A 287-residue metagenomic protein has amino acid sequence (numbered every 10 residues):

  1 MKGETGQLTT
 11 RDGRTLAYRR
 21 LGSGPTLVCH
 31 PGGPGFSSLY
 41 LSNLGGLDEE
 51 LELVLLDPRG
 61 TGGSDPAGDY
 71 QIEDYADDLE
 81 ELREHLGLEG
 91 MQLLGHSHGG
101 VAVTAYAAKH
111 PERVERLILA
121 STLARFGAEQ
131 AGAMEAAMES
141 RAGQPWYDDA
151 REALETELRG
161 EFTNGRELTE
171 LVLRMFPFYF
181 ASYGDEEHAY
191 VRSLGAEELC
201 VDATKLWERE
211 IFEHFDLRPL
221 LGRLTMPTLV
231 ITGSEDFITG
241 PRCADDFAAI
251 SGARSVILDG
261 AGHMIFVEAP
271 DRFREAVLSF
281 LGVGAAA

Functional and structural regions predicted by a protein language model:
Q7-G68: Conserved HGGG/HGGXW glycine-rich cap/lid loop of the alpha/beta-hydrolase fold
V54, P58-H98, K109, E275: Active-site loop/oxyanion-hole signature of alpha/beta-hydrolase fold enzymes
E89-A133: Conserved hydrolase catalytic core segment
I118-L158: Flexible "cap/lid" loop of the alpha/beta hydrolase fold
R151-K205, L220: Conserved alpha/beta-hydrolase catalytic His-Asp/Glu region
L224, V230-T232: Short beta-strand/loop motif that positions the catalytic acidic residue of the alpha/beta-hydrolase fold
F237-C243: Conserved alpha/beta-hydrolase "acid-adjacent" motif
A261-R274: Catalytic histidine-centered segment of alpha/beta-hydrolase-like enzymes
